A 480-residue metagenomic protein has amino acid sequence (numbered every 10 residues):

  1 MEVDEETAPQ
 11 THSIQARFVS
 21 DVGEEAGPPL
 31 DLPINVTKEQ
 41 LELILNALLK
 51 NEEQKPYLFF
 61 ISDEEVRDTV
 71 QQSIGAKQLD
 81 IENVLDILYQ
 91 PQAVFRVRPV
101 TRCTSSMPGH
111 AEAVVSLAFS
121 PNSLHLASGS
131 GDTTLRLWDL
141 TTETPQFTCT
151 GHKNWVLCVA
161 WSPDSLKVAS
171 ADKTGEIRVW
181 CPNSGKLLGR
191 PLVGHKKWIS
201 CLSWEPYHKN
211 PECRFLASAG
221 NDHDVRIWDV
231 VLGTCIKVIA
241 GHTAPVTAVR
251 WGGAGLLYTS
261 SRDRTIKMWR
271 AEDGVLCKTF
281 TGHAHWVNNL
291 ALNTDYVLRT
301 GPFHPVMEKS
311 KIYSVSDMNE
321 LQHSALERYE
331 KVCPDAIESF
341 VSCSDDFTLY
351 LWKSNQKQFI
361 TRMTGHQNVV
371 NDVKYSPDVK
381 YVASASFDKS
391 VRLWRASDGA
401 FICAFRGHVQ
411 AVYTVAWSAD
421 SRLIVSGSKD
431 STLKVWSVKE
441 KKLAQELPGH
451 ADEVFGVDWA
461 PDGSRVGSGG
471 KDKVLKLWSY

Functional and structural regions predicted by a protein language model:
E24-E39: Short, contiguous acidic and Ser/Thr-rich linear segments
G27, R102-S105, T144-F147, K186-R190 (+5 more regions): A structural motif specific to WD40 beta-propellers
P56-K77: Short acidic beta-strand-loop surface patches of small beta-rich interaction domains
M107-V114, T150-V156, L192-I199, A240-V246 (+5 more regions): WD40/WD-repeat beta-propeller blade N-cap
L117, G129, L135-D139, V159 (+12 more regions): WD40-repeat beta-propellers
A118-S123, A160-S165, A171, S203-C213 (+9 more regions): Loop/turn segments within WD40 beta-propeller blades
S128-D132, S170-T174, S218-D222, T259-D263 (+7 more regions): Conserved strand-to-loop turn within each blade of WD40 beta-propeller repeats
T134, E176, K196, D224 (+13 more regions): A conserved positional marker within WD40/Gbeta-like beta-propeller blades
